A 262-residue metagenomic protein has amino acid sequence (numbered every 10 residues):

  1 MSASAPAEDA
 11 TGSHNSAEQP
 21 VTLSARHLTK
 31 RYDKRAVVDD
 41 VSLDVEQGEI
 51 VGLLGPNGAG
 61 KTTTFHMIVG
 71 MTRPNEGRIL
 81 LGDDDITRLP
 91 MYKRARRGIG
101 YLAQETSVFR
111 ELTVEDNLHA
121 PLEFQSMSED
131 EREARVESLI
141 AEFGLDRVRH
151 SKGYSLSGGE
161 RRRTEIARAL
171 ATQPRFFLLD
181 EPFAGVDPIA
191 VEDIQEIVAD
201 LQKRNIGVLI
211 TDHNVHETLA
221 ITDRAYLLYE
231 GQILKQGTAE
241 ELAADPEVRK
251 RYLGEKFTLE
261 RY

Functional and structural regions predicted by a protein language model:
L54-P56: The feature captures the beta-strand-to-loop junction immediately N-terminal to the Walker
V69: Helix-to-loop junction immediately C-terminal to a conserved catalytic motif
D85-G100, E105, R110, E129-E133 (+2 more regions): ABC ATPase NBD coupling module
D130-V148, Q195-A199: Conserved ABC ATPase "signature" region
K152-L156, E160: Conserved ABC ATPase signature
Q173: Conserved catalytic motifs of ABC-family nucleotide-binding domains
F177-E181: Catalytic Walker B motif of ABC-type/P-loop ATPase nucleotide-binding domains
